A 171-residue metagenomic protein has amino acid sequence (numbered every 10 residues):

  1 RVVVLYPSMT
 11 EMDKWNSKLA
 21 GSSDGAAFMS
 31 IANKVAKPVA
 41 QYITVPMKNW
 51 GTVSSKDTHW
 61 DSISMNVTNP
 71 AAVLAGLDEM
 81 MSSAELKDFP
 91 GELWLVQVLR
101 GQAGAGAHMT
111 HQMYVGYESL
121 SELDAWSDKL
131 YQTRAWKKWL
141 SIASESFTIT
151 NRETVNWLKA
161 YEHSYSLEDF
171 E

Functional and structural regions predicted by a protein language model:
R1-E171: Short S/T/G/P-rich N-terminal loop/turn motif that feeds into the first structured element of a domain
